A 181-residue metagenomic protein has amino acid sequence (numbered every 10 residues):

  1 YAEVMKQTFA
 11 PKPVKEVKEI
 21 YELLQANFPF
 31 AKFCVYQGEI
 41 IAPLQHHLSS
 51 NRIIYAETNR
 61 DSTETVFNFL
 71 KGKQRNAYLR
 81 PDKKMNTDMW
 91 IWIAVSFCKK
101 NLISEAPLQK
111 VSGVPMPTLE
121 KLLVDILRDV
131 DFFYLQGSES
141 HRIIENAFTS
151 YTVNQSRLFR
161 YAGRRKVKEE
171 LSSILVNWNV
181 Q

Functional and structural regions predicted by a protein language model:
Y1, Q7-W90, A94, C98: Short gly/ser-rich loop at a beta-strand->alpha-helix junction or flexible surface loop bordering the NTP-binding
F69-Q181: Hydrophobic alpha-helical interaction segments
